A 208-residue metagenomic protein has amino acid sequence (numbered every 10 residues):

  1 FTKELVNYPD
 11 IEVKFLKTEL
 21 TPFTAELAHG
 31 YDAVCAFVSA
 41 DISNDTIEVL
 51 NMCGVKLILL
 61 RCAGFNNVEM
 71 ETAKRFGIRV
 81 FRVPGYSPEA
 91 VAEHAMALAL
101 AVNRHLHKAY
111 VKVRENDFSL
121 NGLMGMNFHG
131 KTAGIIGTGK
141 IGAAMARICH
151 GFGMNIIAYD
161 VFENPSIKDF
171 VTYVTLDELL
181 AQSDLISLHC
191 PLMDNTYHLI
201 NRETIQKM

Functional and structural regions predicted by a protein language model:
F1-R79, A181, N201: An N-terminal-biased, well-structured beta-alpha scaffold segment characteristic of Rossmann-like dinucleotide-binding
F1-T2, L50, I58, A73 (+6 more regions): Generic structural signal for small/hydrophobic residues in well-ordered secondary structure, especially within
F15-T18, P84, T175: Short loop/edge segments at beta-strand edges and connector loops that shape dinucleotide/nucleotide cofactor-binding
Y31-D32, R75-I78, A99-A101, T172-L176: Short, hinge-like loop/turn segments at secondary-structure boundaries
N67-E71, A90-H94, I167-F170, D184: Short, charged, surface-exposed secondary-structure boundary motifs
F76-T132, A144-R147, G151: Phosphate-binding beta-alpha-beta segment of Rossmann-like dinucleotide-binding domains, i.e., the NAD(P)
N121-K207: Rossmann-like dinucleotide/phosphate-binding beta-alpha-beta segment
